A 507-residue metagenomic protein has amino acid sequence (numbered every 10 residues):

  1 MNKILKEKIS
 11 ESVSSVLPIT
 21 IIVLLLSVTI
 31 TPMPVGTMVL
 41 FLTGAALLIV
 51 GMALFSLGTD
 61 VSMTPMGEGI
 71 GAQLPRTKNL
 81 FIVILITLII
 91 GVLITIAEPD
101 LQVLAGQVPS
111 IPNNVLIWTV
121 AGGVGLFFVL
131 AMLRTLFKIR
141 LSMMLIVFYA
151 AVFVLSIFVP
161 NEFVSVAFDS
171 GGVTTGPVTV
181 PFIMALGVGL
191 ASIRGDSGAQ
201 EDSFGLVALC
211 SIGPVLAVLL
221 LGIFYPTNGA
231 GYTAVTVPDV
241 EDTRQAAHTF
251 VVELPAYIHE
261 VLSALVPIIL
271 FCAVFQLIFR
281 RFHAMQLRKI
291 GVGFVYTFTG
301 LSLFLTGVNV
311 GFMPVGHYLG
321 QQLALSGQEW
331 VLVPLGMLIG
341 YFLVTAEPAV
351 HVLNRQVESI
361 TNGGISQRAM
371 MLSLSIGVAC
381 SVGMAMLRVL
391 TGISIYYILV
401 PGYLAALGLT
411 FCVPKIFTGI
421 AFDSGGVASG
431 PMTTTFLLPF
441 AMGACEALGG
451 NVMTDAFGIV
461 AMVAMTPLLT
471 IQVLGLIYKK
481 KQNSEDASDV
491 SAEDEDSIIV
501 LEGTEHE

Functional and structural regions predicted by a protein language model:
M1-L57, A72-Q73, G171, M184 (+5 more regions): Signature of multi-pass transmembrane helix bundles
I19-V23, G51, N79-T87, V147-F158 (+7 more regions): Small-residue-rich segments of transmembrane alpha-helices in multi-pass membrane proteins, especially helix faces
V39-L40, G58, A105-I117, T135-A150 (+8 more regions): Transmembrane helix-loop boundary segments of multi-pass membrane transporters
F41-A53, S110-G122, D169-I183, V235-T236 (+4 more regions): Structural signature of hydrophobic alpha-helical transmembrane segments
D60-K78, V103-P109, F312-G327, A349-I365 (+1 more regions): Flexible loop linkers connecting adjacent transmembrane helices in multi-pass alpha-helical membrane transporters
A72, L80-A151, E329-T410: Helix-loop-helix junctions within the multi-pass membrane cores of secondary transporters/permeases
F128, M132-K138, F163-V164, V188-D202 (+4 more regions): Alpha-helical transmembrane segments
F158-V166, V218-P226, F304-G311, G383-M384 (+1 more regions): Hydrophobic alpha-helical transmembrane segments in multi-pass integral membrane proteins
